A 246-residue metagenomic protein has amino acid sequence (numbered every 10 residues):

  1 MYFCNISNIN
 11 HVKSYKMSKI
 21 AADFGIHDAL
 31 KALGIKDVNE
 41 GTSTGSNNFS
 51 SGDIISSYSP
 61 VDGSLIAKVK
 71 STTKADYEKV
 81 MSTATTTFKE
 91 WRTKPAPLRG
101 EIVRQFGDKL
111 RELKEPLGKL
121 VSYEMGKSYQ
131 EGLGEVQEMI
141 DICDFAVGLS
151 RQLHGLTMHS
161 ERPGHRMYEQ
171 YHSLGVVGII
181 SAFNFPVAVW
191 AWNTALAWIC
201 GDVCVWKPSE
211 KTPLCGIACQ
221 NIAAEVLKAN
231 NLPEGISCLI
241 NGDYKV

Functional and structural regions predicted by a protein language model:
Y2-K68, E101, Q105, G155-S181: Terminal low-complexity tails and localization/encapsulation signals of metabolic enzymes
T42-T44, S56-S59, L65-K79, L227-I236 (+1 more regions): Histidine- and aromatic-rich ligand-binding microenvironments
T44-G45, M125, N241-Y244: A general secondary-structure junction signal
G52, I66-H154, G164: Glycine-rich loop-to-alpha-helix module at the N-terminal edge of alpha/beta enzyme cores
G155-V246: Rossmann-like NAD(P) dinucleotide-binding subdomain of oxidoreductase/dehydrogenase enzymes
